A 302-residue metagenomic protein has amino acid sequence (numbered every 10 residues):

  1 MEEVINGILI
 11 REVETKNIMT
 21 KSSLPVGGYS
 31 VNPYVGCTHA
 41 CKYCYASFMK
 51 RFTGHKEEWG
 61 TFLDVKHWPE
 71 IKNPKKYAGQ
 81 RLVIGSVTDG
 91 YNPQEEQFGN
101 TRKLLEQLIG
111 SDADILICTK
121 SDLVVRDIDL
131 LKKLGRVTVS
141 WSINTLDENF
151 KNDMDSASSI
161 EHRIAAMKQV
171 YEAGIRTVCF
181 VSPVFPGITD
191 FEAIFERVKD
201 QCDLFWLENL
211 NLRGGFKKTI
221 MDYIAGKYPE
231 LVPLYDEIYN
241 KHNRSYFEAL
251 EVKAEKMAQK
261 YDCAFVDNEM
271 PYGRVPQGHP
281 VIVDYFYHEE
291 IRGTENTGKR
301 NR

Functional and structural regions predicted by a protein language model:
M1-T138, L146-N149, I160-E161, A165 (+1 more regions): Conserved Radical SAM active-site core
E2-E14, E192-R302: Auxiliary Fe-S-binding modules of radical SAM enzymes
Y29, L82, I115, V139-W141 (+3 more regions): Hydrophobic faces of well-ordered beta-strands that scaffold small-molecule active sites in alpha/beta enzyme cores
V83-N92, D122-V125, V137-A157, P186 (+2 more regions): Conserved radical SAM core fold
I109, Y171-E172, K199, Q259: Anion (oxyanion) recognition and catalysis
K120, S142, V266-M270: Conserved beta-strand termini and adjacent loop/short-helix elements that scaffold enzyme active sites in alpha/beta
K133-V139, K199-L204: Glycine-enriched alpha-helix->loop->beta-strand junction motifs that scaffold or abut catalytic
S156, K168-T189, N240-R244: Conserved strand-turn element in the central/C-terminal portion of the radical SAM core barrel that lines
